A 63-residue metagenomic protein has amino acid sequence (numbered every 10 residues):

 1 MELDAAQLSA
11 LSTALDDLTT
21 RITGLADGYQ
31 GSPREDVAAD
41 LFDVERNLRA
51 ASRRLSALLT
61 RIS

Functional and structural regions predicted by a protein language model:
M1-G28: N-terminal acidic leader/helix
M1-L3, T60-S63: Short intrinsically disordered terminal tails
G24-I62: Short, charge-rich amphipathic interface segments used for partner binding and complex assembly
